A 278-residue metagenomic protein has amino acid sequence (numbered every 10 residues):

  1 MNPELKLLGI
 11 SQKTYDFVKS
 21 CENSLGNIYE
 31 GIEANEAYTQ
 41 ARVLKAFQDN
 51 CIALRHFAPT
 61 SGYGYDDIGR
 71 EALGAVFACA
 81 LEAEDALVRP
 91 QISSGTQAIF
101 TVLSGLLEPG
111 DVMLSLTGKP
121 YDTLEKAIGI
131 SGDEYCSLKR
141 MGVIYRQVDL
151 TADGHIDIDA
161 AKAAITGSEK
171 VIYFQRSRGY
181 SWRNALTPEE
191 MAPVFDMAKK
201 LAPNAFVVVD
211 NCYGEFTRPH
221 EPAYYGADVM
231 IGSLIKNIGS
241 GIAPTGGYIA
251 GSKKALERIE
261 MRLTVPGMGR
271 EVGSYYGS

Functional and structural regions predicted by a protein language model:
N2-G26, E33, R42-H56, G64-I68 (+3 more regions): Conserved PLP-enzyme active-site core in the AAT-like
